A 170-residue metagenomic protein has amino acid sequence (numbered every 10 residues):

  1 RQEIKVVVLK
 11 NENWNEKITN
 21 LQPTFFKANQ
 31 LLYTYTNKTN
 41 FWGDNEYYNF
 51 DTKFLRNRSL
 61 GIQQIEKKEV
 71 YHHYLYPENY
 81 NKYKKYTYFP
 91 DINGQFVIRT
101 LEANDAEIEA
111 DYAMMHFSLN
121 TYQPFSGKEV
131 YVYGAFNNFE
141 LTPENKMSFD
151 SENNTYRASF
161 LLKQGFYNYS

Functional and structural regions predicted by a protein language model:
Q2-K84: Long, internal scaffold/assembly segments composed of regular secondary structure
E3-K5, Y112-M114, E129, N168: Extracellular structured ligand-interaction cores
N13-Q30, H116-K163, S170: Aromatic-rich carbohydrate-binding modules that target alpha-glucans
N37, E102-N104, G134: Short, well-ordered helical secondary-structure segments
N37, N49-F50, Y88-P90, I98 (+2 more regions): Intrinsically disordered, low-complexity regions enriched in small/polar residues
W42, E109-D111, E152, K163: Solvent-exposed loop and beta-edge segments used for protein-protein assembly and interaction
N45-Y47, Q164-N168: Extracellular Ig-like/FN3 beta-sandwich strand-entry sites
L75-S126: Basic K/R-rich, polyanion-interacting modules in nucleoproteins and related proteins
